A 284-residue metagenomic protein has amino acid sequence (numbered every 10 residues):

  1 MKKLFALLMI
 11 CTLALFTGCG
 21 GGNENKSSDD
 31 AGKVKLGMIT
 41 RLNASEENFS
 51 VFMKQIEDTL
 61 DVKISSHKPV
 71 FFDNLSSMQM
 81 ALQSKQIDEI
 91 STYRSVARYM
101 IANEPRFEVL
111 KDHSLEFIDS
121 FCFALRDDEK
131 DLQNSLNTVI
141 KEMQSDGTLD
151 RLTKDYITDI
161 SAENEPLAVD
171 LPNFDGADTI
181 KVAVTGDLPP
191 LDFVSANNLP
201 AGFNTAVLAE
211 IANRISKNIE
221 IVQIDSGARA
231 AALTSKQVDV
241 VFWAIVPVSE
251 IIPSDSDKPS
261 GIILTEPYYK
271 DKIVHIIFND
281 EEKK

Functional and structural regions predicted by a protein language model:
K2-T59, Q86, V109, K130-E220: N-terminal hydrophobic or amphipathic helices and topogenic motifs
N25-S27, M38-N43, K54, S91-D119 (+2 more regions): Acidic, polar ligand-binding/catalytic clefts
S65-M80, T205, E220-A232: Short helix-initiation/N-cap motifs at beta->coil->alpha
A81, D88-S91: Ligand-binding pocket segment of bilobal, Venus flytrap-like solute-binding proteins
A81, M100, E142-M143, A232: Hydrophobic side-chain positions on well-ordered alpha-helices, corresponding to helix-helix packing/interface faces
A81-Q83, F123, L136, I211 (+1 more regions): Hydrophobic residues within well-ordered alpha-helices
S84, N197, S235-Q237: Charged, alpha-helical scaffolding/interaction elements associated with membrane systems
F117-F123, P189-F193: Surface-exposed aromatic
